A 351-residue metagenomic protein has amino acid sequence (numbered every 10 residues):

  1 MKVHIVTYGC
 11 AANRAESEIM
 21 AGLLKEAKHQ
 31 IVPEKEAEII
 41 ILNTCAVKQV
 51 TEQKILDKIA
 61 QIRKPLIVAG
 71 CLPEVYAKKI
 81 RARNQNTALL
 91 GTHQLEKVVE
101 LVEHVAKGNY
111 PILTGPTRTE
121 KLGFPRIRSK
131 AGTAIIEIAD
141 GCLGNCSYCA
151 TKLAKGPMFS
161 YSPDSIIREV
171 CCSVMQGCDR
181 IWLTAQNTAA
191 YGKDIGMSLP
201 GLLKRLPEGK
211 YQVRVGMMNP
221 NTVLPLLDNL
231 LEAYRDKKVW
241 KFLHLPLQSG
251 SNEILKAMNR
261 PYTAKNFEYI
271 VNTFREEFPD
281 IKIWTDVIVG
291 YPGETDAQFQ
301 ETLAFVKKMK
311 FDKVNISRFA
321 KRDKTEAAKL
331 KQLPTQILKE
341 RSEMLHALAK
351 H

Functional and structural regions predicted by a protein language model:
M1-A190, L226, V239, L243 (+4 more regions): Proteins enriched for Cys/Gly/acidic motifs involved in redox and nucleic-acid/cofactor modification
I41, M197-S198, L230, K329-K331: Short low-complexity, flexible loop/linker segments enriched in glycine and/or proline with clustered acidic
L66, V75, I80, M175-D296: Conserved SAM/AdoMet-binding glycine-rich loop
T114, L255-M258, A328-L330: Short clusters of hydrophobic/aromatic residues that line enzyme substrate/ligand-binding pockets
E294, K310-F311: Contiguous mid-protein beta-loop-alpha structural module that forms a pocket-lining wall or clamp of enzyme active
